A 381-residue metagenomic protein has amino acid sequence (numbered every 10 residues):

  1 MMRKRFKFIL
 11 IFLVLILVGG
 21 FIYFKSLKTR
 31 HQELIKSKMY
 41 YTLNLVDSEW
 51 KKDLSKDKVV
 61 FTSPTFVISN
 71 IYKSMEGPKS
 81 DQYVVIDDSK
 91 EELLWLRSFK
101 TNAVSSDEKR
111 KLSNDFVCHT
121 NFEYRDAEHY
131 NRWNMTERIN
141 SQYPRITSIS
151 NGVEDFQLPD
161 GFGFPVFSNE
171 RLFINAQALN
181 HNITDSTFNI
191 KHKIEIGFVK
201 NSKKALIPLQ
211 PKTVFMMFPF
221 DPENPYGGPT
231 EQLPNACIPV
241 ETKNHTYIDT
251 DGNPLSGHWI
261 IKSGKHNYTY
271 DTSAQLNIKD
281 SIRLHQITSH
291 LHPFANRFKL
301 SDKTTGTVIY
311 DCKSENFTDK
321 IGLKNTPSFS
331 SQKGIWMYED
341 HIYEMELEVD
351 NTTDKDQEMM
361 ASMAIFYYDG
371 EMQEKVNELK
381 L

Functional and structural regions predicted by a protein language model:
M1-K7: Positively charged n-region of N-terminal signal peptides that target proteins for export
K7-L15: Hydrophobic H-region at the start of alpha-helical membrane spans
I9, G19-S281, Q286-L381: Beta-strand-centric surfaces of beta-sandwich/beta-rich domains
